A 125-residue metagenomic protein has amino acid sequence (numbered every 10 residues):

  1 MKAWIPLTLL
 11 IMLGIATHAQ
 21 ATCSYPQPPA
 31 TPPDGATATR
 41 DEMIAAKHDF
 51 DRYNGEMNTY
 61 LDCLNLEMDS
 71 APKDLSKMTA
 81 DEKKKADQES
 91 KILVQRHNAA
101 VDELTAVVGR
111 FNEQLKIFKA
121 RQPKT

Functional and structural regions predicted by a protein language model:
W4-L13: Sec-dependent N-terminal signal peptides
G14-H18: N-terminal signal peptide c-region/cleavage motif recognized by signal peptidases
A19-D69: Immediate post-signal-peptide N-terminus of mature secreted/exported proteins
M68, P72-T125: Compact alpha-helical subdomains of small soluble proteins
